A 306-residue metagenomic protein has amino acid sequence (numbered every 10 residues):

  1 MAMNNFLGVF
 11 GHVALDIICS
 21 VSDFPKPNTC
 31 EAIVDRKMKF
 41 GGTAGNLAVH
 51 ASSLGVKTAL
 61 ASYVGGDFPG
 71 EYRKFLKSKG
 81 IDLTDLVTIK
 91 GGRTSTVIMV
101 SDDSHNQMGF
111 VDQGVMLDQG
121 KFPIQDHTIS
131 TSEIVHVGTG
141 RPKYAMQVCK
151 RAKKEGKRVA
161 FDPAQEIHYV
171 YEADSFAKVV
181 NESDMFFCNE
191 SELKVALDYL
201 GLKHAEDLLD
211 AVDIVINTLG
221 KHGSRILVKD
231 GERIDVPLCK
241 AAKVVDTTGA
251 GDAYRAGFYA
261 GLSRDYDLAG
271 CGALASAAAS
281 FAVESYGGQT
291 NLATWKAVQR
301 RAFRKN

Functional and structural regions predicted by a protein language model:
M1-Y63, P69-S78, V244: Glycine-rich phosphate/adenosyl-contacting loop at the front of the ribokinase-like
A2-L7, G201-N306: Conserved phosphate-binding/catalytic region of the ribokinase-like
A2-V13, K74-T88, S101-I234, A297 (+1 more regions): Ribokinase/PfkB-type carbohydrate-kinase core domain
D35, A61-G66, T84-T94, D213-L219 (+1 more regions): Beta-strand->loop->alpha-helix junctions that form or flank phosphate-binding loops in nucleotide-handling enzymes
D35-G42, D67, I89-R93, V170 (+4 more regions): Residues at secondary-structure transition points
L47-A48, V148-K150, A278: Aromatic/hydrophobic pocket-lining residues that form π-stacking "cages" and hydrophobic walls in ligand
H50, F75, R151, G257 (+1 more regions): Rossmann-fold NAD(P)-dependent oxidoreductase module
